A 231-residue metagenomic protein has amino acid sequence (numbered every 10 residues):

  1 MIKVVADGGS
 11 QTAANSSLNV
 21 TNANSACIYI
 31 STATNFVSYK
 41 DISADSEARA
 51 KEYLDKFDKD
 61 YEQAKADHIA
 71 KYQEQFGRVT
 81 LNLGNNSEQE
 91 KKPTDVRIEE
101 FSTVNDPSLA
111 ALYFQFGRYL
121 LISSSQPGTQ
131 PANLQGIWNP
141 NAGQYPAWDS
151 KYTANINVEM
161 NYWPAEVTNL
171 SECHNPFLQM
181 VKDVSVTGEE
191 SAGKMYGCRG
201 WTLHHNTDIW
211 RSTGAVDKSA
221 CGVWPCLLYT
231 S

Functional and structural regions predicted by a protein language model:
M1-Y152, L170-A192: Acidic/polar, glycine-enriched structural segments that form the non-catalytic walls/loops of the carbohydrate-binding
S17-T21, K218-P225: Exposed beta-sheet edge/beta-hairpin loop segments within beta-rich domains
I137-D149, H204-V223: Acidic/His metal-coordination segments adjacent to aromatic residues that form catalytic metal sites in metalloenzymes
N155-N157: FAD-binding core of FAD-dependent oxidoreductases, characterized by glycine-rich FAD pyrophosphate-binding loops
A165: Aromatic- and acid-rich polysaccharide-binding/catalytic face of secreted or lumenal carbohydrate-active enzymes
Q179, S185-R211: Active-site cradle of extracellular carbohydrate-active enzymes
Y229-T230: Conserved small/polar residues in nucleotide/adenosyl-binding loops
